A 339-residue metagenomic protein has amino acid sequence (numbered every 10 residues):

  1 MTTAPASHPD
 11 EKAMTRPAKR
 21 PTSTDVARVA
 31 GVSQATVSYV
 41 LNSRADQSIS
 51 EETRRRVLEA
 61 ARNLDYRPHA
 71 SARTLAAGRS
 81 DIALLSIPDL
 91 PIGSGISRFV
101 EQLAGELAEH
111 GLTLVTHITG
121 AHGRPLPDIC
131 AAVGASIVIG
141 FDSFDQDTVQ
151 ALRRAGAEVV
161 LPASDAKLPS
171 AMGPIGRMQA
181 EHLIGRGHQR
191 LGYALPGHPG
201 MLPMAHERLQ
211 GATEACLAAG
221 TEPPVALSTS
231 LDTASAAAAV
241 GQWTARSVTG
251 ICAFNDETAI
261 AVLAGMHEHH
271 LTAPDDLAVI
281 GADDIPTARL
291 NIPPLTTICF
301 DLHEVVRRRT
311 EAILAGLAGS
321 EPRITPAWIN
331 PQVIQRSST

Functional and structural regions predicted by a protein language model:
M1-G78: N-terminal helix-turn-helix DNA-binding module of bacterial transcription factors
T2-T3, P9, M14-A18, G78 (+4 more regions): Alpha-helical recognition/docking segments in bacterial nutrient-uptake and carbohydrate-utilization systems
Q34-Y39, L75-L90, R190-H198: Short beta-strand segments enriched in small/hydrophobic residues
L107-I118, Y193, L209, T213-A234: Short beta-strand elements in bilobed, periplasmic/extracellular small-molecule ligand-binding domains
G134-D142, L191-L195, A226-L227, R246-T258 (+1 more regions): Periplasmic-binding protein-like
A166-A194, T213, T233-G241, F300-G319: Hydrophobic alpha-helical segments within soluble ligand-binding/sensing domains
Q179-A219, A226, T325-S338: An alpha-beta-alpha
A237, G241-T339: Flexible loop/turn connectors
